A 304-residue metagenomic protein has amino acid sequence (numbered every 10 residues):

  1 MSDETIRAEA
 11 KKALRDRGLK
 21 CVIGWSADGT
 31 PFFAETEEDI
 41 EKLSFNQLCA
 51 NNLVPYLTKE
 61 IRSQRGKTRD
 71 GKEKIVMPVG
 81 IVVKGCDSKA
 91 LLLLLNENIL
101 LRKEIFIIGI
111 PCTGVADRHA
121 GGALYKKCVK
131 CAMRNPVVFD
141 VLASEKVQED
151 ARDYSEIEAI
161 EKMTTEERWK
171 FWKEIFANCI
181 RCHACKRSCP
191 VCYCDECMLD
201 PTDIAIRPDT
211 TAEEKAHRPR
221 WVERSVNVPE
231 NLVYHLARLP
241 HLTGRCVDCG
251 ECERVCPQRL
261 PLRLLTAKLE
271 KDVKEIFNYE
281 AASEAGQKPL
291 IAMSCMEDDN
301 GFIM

Functional and structural regions predicted by a protein language model:
M1-F176, P190, D195: Iron-sulfur-associated redox domains of electron-transfer enzymes in respiratory and anaerobic energy metabolism
A90-L93, S188, V255, L264: Phosphate- and divalent-cation-binding pockets in alpha/beta enzyme and binding domains that engage nucleotide-derived
A151-A177, C194-M304: Ferredoxin-type iron-sulfur electron-transfer modules in oxidoreductases and energy-metabolism complexes
C182-P190: Oxyanion-binding "anion nests"
